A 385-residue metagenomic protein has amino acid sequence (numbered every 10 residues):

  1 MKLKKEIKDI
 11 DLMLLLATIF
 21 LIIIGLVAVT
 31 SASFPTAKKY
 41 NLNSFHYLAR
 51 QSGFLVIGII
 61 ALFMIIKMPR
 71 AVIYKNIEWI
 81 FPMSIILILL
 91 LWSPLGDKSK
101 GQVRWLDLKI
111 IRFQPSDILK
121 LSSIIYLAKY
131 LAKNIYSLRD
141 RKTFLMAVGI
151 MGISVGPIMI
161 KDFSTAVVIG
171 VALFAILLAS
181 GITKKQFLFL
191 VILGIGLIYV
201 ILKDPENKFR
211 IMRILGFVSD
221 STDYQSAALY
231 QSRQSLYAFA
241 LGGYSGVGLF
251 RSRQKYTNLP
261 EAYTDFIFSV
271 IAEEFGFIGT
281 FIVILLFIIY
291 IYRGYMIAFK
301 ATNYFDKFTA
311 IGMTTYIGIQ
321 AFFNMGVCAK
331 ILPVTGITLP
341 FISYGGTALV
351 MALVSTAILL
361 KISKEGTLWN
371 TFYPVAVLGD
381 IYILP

Functional and structural regions predicted by a protein language model:
M1-L16, F20-L21, V27-K161, M325-P340 (+4 more regions): Membrane-helix boundary/helix-loop-helix interface segments in multi-pass membrane proteins
A32, L145-L177, K203-N207, A272-G279: Helix-loop-helix junctions and helix-breaking kinks within/between transmembrane helices of multi-pass membrane
G53-G58, E274-I291: Hydrophobic alpha-helical transmembrane segments
I60, M68, D97, Y126 (+6 more regions): Transmembrane alpha-helix boundary/anchor motif
S99, V103-W105, L188-F281, T302-F305 (+1 more regions): Hydrophobic, glycine- and aromatic-enriched re-entrant/interface helices and adjoining loop segments
L131, V167, A172-Q186, F250-G279 (+1 more regions): Interfacial segments of multi-pass membrane proteins
V167-L178, I192-I195, I288, S355-A357: Hydrophobic transmembrane alpha-helices of multi-pass, membrane-embedded glycosylation machinery
M296-G336, I342: Loop-to-helix entry and N-terminal half of a specific, functionally important transmembrane alpha helix in multi-pass
